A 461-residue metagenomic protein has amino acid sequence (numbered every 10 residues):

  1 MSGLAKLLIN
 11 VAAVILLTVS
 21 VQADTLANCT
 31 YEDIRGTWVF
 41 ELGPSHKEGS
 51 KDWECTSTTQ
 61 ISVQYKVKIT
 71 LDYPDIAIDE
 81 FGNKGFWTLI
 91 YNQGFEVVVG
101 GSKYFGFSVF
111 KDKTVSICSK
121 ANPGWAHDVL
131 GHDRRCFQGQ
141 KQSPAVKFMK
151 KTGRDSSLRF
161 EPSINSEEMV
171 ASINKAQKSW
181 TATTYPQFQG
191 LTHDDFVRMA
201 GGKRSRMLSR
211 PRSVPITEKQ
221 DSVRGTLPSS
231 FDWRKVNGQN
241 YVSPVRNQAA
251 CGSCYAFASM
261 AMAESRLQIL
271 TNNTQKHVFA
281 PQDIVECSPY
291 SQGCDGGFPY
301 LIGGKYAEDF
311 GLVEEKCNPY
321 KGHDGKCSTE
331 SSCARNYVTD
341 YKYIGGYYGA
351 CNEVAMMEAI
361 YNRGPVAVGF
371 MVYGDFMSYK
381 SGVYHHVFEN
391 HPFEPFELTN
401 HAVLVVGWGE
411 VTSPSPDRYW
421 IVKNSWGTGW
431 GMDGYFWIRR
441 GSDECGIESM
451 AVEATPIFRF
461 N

Functional and structural regions predicted by a protein language model:
G3-A23: Cleavable N-terminal signal peptides of Sec/SRP-targeted secreted and luminal proteins
A23-Q60, G85, K120-H132: Tryptophan-anchored aromatic micro-motifs
D24-L26, A126-R154, V405: Edge beta-strand at a domain terminus
F40-K47, G100-S102, M371-Y373: Generic short beta-strand segments
T58-I61, D79-E80, Y343-A350: Extracellular beta-rich ligand/substrate-recognition surface
L71-S116: Contiguous, well-ordered beta-strand patches that form the walls/edges of small beta-barrel/beta-sandwich domains
K147-N461: Catalytic-core signature of thiol
